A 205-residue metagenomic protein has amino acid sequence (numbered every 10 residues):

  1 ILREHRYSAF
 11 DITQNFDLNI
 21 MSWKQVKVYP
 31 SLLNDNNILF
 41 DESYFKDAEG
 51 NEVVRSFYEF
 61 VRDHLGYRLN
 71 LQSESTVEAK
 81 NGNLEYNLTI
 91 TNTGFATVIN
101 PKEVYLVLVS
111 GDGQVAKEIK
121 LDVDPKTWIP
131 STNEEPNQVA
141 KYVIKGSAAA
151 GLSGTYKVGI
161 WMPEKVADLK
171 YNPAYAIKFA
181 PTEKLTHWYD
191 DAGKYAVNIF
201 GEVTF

Functional and structural regions predicted by a protein language model:
I1-Q72: Substrate-binding cleft of secreted/luminal carbohydrate-active enzymes
E59-F205: Extracellular/luminal regions of secreted and cell-surface proteins that mediate adhesion/ECM remodeling
